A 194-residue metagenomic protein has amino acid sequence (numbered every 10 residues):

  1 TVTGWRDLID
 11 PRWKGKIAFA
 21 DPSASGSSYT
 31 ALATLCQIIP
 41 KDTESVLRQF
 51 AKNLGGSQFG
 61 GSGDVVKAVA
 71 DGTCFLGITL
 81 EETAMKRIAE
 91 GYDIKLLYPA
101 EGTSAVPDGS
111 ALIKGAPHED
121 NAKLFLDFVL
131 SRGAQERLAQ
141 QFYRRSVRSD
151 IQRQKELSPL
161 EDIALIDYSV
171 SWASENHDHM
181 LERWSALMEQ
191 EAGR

Functional and structural regions predicted by a protein language model:
T1-T73: Extracytoplasmic ligand-binding site segments that recognize negatively charged/polar headgroups
G15, S23-G26, E82-M85, E101-S104 (+1 more regions): Solvent-exposed loop/turn segments at secondary-structure junctions within structured extracellular/periplasmic domains
K16-A20, L76-T79, K95-Y98: Structural recognition of the beta-strand scaffold that forms the well-ordered cores of secreted hydrolase catalytic
S45, S146-R194: An extracytoplasmic/periplasmic, membrane-proximal ligand-sensing/linker region
L47-A51, Q58-F59, E90-A116, D150 (+1 more regions): Periplasmic-binding protein-like
V65-V66, A84, A122: Short, hydrophobic alpha-helical packing/hinge segments within bilobed ligand-binding/sensory domains
A70, F75-D93, F142: A ligand-binding cleft/hinge motif common to bilobed small-molecule-binding domains
S104, I113-Y168: Mature extracytoplasmic/periplasmic domains
